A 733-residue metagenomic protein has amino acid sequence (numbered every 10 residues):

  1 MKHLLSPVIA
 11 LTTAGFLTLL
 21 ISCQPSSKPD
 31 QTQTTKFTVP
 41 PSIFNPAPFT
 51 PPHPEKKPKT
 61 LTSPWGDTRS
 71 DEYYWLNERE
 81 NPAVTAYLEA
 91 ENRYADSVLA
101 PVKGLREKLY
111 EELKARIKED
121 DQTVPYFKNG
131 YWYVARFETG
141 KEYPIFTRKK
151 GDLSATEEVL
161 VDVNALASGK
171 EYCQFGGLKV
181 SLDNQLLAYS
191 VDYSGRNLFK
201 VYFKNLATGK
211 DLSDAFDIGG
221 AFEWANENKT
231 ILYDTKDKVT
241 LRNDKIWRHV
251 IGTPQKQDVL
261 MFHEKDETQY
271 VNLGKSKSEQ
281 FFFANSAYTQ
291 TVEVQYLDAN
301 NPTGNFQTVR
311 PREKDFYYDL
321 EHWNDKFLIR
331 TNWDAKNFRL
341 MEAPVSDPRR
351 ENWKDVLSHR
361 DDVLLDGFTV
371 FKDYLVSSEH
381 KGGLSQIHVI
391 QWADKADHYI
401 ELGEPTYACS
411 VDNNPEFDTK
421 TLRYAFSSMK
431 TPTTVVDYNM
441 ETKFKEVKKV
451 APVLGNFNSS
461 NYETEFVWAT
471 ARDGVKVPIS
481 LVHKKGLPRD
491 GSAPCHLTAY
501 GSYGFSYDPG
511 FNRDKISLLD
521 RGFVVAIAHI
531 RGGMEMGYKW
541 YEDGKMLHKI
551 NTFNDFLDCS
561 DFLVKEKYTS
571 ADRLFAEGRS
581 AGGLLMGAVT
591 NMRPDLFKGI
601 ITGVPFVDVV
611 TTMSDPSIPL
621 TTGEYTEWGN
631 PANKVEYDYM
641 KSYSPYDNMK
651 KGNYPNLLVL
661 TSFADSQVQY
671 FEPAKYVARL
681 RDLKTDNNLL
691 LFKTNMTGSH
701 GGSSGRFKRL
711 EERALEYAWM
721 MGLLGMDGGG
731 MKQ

Functional and structural regions predicted by a protein language model:
M1-S6: Positively charged n-region of N-terminal signal peptides that target proteins for export
P7-A14, I21-T421, S427-T433, Y438-E441 (+5 more regions): Beta-propeller folds
V159, L260, F444, V524 (+1 more regions): Conserved beta-strand segments of alpha/beta enzyme cores
N164-L178, S190-R196, A207-L212, A425 (+7 more regions): Cap/lid segment of the alpha/beta-hydrolase catalytic domain
V294-A299, T308-R312, M341-A343, W353-H359 (+17 more regions): Composition- and surface-driven signal marking solvent-exposed, interaction-prone regions in large proteins
E321-H322, D334, T369-F371, K381-G382 (+12 more regions): A structural signal for short secondary-structure junctions
W333, Y374, S502, S580 (+1 more regions): Residue-level signal for short, function-critical loop segments
I527-Q733: Active-site-proximal cap/loop segments of hydrolase catalytic domains
